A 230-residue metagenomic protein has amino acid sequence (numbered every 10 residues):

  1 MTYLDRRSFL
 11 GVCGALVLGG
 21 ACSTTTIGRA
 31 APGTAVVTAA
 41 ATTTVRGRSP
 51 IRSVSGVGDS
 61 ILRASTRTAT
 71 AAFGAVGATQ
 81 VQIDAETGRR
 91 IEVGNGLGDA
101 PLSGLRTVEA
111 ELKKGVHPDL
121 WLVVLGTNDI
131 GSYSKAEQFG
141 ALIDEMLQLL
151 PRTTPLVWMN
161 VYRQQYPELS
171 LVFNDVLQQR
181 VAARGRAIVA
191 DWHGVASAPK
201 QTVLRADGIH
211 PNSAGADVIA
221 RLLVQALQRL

Functional and structural regions predicted by a protein language model:
T2, S8-T24: N-terminal export signals
G20-A41: C-terminal region of N-terminal signal peptides and the immediate post-cleavage residues of exported proteins
G47-A141, L171: Conserved SGNH/GDSL esterase-like catalytic core that processes O-acyl groups on lipids and polysaccharides
G56, N128-A136, V161-P167, R205-H210: Second-shell loop/turn segments in exported
T70, G74, G126, Q148-P155 (+3 more regions): Sec-exported extracytoplasmic/periplasmic mature domains
Q80-Q82, P155, I188: Conserved beta-strand segments of alpha/beta enzyme cores
L122-N128, D144-D175: Active-site segments of SGNH/GDSL-like serine hydrolases that catalyze O-acetyl group transfer/hydrolysis on lipids
Q164-L230: Catalytic His-Asp segment of secreted/periplasmic serine-dependent ester chemistry enzymes
